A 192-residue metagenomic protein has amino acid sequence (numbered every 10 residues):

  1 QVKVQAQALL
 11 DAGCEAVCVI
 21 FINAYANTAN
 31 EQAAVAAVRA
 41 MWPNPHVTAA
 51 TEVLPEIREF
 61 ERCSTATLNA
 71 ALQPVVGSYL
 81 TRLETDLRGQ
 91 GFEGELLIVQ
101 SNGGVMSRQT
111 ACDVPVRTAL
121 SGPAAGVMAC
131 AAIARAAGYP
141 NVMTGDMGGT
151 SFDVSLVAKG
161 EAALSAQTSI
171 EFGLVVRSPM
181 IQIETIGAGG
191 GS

Functional and structural regions predicted by a protein language model:
Q1-S192: N-terminally biased helix-coil "hinge/interface" segments that flank
